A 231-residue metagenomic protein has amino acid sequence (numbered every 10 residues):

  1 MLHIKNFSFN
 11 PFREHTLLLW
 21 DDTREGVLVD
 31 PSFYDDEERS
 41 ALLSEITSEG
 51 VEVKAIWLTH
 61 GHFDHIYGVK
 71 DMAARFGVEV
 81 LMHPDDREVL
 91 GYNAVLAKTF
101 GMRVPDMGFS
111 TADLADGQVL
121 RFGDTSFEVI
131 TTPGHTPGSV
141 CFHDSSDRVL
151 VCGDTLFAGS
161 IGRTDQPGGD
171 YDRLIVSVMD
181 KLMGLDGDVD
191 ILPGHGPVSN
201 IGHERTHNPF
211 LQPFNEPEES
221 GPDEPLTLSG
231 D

Functional and structural regions predicted by a protein language model:
M1-E49, C141-G153: Conserved beta-strand hairpin/beta-sheet module of binuclear metal-dependent hydrolase folds, prominently
M1-N6, G117, F127-E128: Short, hydrophobic/aromatic-rich segments at coil-to-beta transitions
L2, V53-A55, V189-D190: Residue-level recognition of the N-termini of beta-strands and the immediately preceding loop/turn
L17, A112, G117-Q118, V140 (+1 more regions): Residue-level detector of beta-strand structural context in well-folded domains
L19, T59, T132: Conserved S/T- and glycine-rich ATP-binding loop of Class I adenylate-forming
F33-Y34, L96, T125-D231: Metallo-beta-lactamase
Y34-R39, L43-F122, T206-E216: Active-site HxH/HxHxD metal-binding segment of metal-dependent hydrolases
